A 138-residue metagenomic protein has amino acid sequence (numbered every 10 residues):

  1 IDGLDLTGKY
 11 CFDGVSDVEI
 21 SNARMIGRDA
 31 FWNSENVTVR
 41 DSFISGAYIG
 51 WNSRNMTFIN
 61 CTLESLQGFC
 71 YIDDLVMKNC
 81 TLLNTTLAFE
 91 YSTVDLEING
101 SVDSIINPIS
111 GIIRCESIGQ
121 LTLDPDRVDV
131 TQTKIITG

Functional and structural regions predicted by a protein language model:
I1-G138: Long, distal/terminal scaffolding or interaction modules with repetitive or compositionally biased sequence
